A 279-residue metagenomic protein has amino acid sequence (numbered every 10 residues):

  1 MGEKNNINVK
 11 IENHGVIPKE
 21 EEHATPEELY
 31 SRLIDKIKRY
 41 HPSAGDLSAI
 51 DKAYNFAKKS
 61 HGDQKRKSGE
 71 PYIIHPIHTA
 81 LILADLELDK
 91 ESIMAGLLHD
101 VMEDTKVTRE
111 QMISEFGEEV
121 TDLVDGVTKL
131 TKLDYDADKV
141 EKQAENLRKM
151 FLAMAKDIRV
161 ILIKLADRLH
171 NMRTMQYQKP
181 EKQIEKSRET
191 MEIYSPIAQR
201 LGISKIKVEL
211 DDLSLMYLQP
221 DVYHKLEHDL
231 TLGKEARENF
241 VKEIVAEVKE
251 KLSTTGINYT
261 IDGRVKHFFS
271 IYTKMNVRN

Functional and structural regions predicted by a protein language model:
M1-N279: Active-site helical microenvironments for divalent-metal-assisted chemistry
